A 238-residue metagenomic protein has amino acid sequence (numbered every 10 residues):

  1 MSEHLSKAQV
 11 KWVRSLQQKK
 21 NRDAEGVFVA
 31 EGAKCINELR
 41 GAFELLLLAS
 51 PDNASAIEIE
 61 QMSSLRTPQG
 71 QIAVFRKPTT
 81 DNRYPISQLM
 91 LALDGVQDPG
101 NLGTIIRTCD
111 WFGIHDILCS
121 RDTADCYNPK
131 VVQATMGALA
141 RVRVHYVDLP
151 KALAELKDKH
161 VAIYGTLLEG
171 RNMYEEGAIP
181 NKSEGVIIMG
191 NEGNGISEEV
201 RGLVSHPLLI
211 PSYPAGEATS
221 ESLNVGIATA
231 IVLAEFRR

Functional and structural regions predicted by a protein language model:
M1-H4, N53-S55, V142-A152, L208: Short acidic-hydrophobic, aromatic-tinged amphipathic segments that line or gate anion-handling sites
M1-S50, T123-A124: Boundary-proximal intrinsically disordered activation/regulatory segments immediately upstream of a helical core
F28-A30, E44-S50, A162-L168, I187-G190: Short, hydrophobic beta-strand segments that form beta-sheet elements in well-ordered domains
A54-P78: Glycine/small-residue-rich loop that forms an oxyanion/phosphate-binding "nest" at active or ligand-binding sites
A73, W111, C126, Q133-A138 (+1 more regions): Structured adenosyl-cofactor binding patch, chiefly the S-adenosyl-L-methionine
P78-S87, I179, S183: Short, basic, low-complexity termini and linkers enriched in Ser/Thr/Gly/Pro that act as targeting/leader peptides
I86-G170: RNA substrate-binding interface of SAM-dependent RNA methyltransferases
G165-S220: Active-site/ligand-binding-proximal alpha/beta "capping" segment
